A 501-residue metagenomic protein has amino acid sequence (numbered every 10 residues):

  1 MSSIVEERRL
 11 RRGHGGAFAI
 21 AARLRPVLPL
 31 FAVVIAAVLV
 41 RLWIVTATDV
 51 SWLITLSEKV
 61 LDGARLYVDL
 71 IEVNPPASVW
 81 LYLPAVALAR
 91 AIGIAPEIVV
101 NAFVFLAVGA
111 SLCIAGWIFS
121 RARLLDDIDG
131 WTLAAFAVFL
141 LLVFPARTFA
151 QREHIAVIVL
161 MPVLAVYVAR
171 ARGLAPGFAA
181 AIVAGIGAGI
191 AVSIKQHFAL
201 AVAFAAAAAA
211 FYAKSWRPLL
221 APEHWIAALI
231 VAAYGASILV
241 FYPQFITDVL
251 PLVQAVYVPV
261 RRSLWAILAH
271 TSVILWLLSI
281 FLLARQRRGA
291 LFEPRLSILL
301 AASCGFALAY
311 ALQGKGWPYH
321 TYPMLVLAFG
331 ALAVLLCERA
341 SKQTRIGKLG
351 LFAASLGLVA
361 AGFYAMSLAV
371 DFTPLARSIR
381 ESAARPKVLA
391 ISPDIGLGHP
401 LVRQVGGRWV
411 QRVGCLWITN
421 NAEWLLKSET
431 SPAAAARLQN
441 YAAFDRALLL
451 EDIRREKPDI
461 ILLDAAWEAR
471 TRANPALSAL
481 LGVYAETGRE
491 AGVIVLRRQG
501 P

Functional and structural regions predicted by a protein language model:
R8, A201-A228, Q286-R287, G330 (+1 more regions): Perimembrane helix-loop-helix junctions
L42-E58, Y67-A85, I94, S367-D371: Extracytoplasmic catalytic/substrate-binding loops of multi-pass membrane glycan-assembly enzymes
N74, Q196-F198, P243, L351-G500: Extracytoplasmic
A102-L125, W131, P162: Transmembrane-helix motifs of polytopic, lipid-linked glycan transferases
C113-W117, H270-P294, L300-F306: Hydrophobic, aromatic-rich transmembrane alpha-helices and their immediate juxtamembrane boundary segments
R123, M161-V183, A213, L278-L291 (+1 more regions): Membrane-interface transmembrane helices that cradle and orient dolichyl/undecaprenyl
I158-V159, L200, Q313-T344: Hydrophobic/aromatic-rich transmembrane helices and adjacent perimembrane loops
G177-Q196, V202-A207, S303-A311: Membrane-interface alpha helices of multi-pass inner-membrane proteins
